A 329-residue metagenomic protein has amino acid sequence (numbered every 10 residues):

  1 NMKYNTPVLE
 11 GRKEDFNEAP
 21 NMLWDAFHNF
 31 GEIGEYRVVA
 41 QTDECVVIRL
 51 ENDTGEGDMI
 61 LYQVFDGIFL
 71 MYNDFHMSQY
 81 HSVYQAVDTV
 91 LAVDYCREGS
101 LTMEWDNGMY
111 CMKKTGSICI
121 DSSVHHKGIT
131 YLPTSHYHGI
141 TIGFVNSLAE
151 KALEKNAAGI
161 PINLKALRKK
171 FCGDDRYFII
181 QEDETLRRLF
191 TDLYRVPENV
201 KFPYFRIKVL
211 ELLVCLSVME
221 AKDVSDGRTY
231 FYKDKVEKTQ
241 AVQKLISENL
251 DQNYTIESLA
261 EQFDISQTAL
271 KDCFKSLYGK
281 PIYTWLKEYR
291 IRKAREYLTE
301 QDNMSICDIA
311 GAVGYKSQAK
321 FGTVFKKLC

Functional and structural regions predicted by a protein language model:
N1-V87: N-terminal low-complexity or simple alpha-helical regulatory segments that function as activation/interaction modules
G55, V64-I68, Y84-V90, S123-T141: Ligand-binding loop in jelly-roll beta-barrel domains
I68, Q79, V87-G108, G116 (+1 more regions): Glycine- and acidic-residue-biased ligand/ion/polar-headgroup-sensing regions
T102-Y232, T239, I256, E261-Q267 (+2 more regions): Alpha-helical bundle regulatory/interaction domains
F205, I246, L270: Conserved hydrophobic/aromatic pocket- or pore-lining residues that grip, position, or stack substrates in active sites
Q240-E248, N253, E257-S258, S276-K316: Terminal helix-turn-helix DNA-binding modules in bacterial transcription factors
A269-L270, F274, K320-F321, F325: Short hydrophobic/aromatic patch on the recognition helix
